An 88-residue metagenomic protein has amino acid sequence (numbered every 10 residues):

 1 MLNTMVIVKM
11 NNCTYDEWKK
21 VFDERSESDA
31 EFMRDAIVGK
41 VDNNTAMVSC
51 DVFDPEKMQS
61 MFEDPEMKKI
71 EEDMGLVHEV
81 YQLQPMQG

Functional and structural regions predicted by a protein language model:
M1-K68, M74-G88: Short S/T/G/P-rich N-terminal loop/turn motif that feeds into the first structured element of a domain
